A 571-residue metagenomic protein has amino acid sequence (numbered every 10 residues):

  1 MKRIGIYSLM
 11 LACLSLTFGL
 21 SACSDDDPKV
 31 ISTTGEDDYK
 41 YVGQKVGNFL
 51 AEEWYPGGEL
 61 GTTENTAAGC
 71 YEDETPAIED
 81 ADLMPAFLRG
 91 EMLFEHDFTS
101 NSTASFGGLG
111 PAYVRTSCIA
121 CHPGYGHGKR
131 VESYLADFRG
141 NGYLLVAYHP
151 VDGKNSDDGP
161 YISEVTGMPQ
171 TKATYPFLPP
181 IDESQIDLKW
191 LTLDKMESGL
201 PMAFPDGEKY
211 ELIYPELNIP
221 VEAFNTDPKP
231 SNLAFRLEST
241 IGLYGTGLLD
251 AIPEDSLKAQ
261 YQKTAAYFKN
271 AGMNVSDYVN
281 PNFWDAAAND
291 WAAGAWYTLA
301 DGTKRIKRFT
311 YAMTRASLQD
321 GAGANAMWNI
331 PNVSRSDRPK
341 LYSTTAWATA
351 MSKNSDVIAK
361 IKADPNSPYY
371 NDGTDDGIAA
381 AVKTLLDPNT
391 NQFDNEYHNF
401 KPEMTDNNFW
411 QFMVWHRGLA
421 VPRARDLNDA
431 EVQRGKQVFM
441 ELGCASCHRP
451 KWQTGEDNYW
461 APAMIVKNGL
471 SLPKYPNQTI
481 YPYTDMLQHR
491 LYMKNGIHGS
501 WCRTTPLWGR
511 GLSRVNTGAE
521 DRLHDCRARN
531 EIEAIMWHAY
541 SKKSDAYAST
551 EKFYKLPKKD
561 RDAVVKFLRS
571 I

Functional and structural regions predicted by a protein language model:
M1-M10: Bacterial N-terminal signal peptides that target proteins for export
G19-A22: C-terminal motif of bacterial Sec signal peptides marking the signal peptidase cleavage site
D27-L88, F98-M413, R417-A430, V438-I571: Electron-transfer interface patches adjacent to heme c in soluble/periplasmic c-type cytochromes and di-/multiheme
E91: N-terminal cofactor/phosphate-binding cores enriched in small/glycine residues, especially glycine-rich loops such as
F94: N-terminal glycine-/serine-/threonine-rich phosphate-binding loop
